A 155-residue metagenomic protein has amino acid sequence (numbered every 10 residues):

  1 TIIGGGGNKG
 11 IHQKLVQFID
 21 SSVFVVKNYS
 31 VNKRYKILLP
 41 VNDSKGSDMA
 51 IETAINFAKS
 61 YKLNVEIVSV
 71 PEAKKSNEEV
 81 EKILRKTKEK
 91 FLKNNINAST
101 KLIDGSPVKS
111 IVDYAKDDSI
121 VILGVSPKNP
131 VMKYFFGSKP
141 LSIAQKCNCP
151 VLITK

Functional and structural regions predicted by a protein language model:
T1-I2, G6-G10, L92-V121, V125-Y134 (+2 more regions): Structural beta-alpha unit
T1-I55, S60-Y61, E66-V68, Q145-K155: Intrinsically disordered or low-complexity boundary/linker segments at protein termini and domain junctions
G10, K14, E79-K82, S106: A generic alpha-helix signature
Y29, P71, D104-S106: Short, solvent-exposed coil/turn elements at secondary-structure transition points
N32, P71-K74, P127-N129: A short, flexible beta-alpha/helix-coil linker loop
K36-K101, Y114, I120: Small/aliphatic-rich secondary-structure junction motif
E81-L84, F135-P140: Charged helix-capping and loop-helix junction motifs
